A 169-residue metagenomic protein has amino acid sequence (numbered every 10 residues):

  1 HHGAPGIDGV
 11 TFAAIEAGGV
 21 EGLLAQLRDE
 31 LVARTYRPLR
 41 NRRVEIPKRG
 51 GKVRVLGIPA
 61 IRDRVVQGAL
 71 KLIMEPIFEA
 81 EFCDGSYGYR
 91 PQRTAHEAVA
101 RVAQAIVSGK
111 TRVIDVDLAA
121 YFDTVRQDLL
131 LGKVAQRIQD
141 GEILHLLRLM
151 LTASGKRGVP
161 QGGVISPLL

Functional and structural regions predicted by a protein language model:
H1-A13, L72-S86: Charged boundary/loop elements
H1-A33: Surface-exposed loop/turn segments and immediately adjacent short secondary-structure elements within folded domains
A4, D8-T11, E45-P47, G57-P59 (+1 more regions): Short, conserved beta-strand segments within well-ordered enzyme catalytic domains that often line or immediately flank
T11-G18, V53-V65, S86-R93: Short coil/turn segments at secondary-structure boundaries
G19-G22, V53, V65-G68, L72 (+2 more regions): A broad, structure-centric signal for solvent-exposed, well-ordered loop/edge residues that line or flank functional
L23-Q26, E30-E45, R49, E81-L169: Conserved polymerase palm-domain catalytic core
V53-F82, R157-L169: Conserved pre-motif C helix in the palm subdomain of viral-like polymerases
